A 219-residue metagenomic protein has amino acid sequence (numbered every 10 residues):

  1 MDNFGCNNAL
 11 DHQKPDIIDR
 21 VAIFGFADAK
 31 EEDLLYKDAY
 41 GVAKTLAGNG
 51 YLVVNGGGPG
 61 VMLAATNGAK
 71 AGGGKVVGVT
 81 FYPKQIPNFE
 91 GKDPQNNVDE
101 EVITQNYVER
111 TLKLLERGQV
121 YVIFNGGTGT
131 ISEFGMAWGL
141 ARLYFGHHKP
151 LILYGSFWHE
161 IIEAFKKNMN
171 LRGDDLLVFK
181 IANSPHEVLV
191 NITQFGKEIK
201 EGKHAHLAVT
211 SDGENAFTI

Functional and structural regions predicted by a protein language model:
M1-G25, E32-D33, V178, N183-I219: SAM-dependent methyltransferases
D2-V79: Glycine-rich beta-alpha loop segments
R20-A22, L52, G74-G78, D99-E101 (+3 more regions): Structural motif
F26-A29, Y82-K84, G126-G129: Short glycine-rich anion-binding loops that position phosphate/pyrophosphate groups of nucleotides and phosphorylated
E31, Q85-N88, W158-E163: Short, charged/polar "capping" segments at the starts of alpha-helices and the immediately preceding loops
K37, G41-K44, G48, E163 (+1 more regions): Replace "anionic and nucleotidyl ligands
G60-F124: Acidic/glycine-enriched connector segments
P94, T104-A182, V188, I199: Conserved phosphate- and dinucleotide-binding cores of soluble alpha/beta proteins, encompassing both enzyme active
